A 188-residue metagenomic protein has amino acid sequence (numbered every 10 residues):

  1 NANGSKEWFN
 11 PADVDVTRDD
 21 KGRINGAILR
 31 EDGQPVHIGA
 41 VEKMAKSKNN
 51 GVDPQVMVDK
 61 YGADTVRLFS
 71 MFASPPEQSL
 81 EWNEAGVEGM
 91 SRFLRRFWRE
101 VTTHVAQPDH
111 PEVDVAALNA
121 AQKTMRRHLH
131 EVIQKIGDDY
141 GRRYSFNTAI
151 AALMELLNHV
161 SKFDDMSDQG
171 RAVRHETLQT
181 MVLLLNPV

Functional and structural regions predicted by a protein language model:
N1-A172: Long, charged, mostly alpha-helical binding arms that flank functional sites
R171-Q179: Alpha-helical scaffolds flanking conserved acidic
L178-V188: Amphipathic alpha-helical
